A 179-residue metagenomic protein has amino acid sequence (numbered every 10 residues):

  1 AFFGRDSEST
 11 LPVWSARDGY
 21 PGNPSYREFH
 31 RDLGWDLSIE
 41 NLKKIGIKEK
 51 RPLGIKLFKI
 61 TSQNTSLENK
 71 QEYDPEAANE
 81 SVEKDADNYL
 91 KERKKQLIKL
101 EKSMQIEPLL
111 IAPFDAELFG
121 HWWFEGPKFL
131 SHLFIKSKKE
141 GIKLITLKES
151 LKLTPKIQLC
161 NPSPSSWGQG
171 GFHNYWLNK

Functional and structural regions predicted by a protein language model:
A1-K179: Active-site and substrate-binding clefts of carbohydrate-active enzymes
